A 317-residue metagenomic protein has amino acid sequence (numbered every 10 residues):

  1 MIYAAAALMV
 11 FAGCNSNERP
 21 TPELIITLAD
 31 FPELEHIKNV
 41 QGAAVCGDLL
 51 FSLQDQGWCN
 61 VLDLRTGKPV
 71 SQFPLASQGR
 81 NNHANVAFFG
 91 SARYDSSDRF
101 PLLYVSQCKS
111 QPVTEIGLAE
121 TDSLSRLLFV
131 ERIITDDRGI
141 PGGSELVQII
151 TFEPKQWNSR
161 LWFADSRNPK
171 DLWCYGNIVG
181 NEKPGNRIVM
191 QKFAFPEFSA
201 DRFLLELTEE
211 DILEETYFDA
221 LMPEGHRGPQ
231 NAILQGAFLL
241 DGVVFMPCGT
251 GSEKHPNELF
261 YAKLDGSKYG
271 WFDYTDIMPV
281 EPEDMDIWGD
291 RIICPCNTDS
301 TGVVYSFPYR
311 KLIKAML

Functional and structural regions predicted by a protein language model:
I25-L34, F73-N85, V130-N158, E197-Q230 (+1 more regions): Surface-exposed loop and turn segments in beta-propeller and other repeat-based domains that flank or scaffold
L28-G57, Q235, F245: Beta-strand-rich domains and repeat architectures in extracellular enzymes and scaffolds, especially beta-propellers
H36-C46, H83-L102, E153-C174, Q230-L240 (+1 more regions): Structural signature of eukaryotic scaffold interfaces centered on beta-propeller domains
C46-R80, S252-P256: Beta-propeller domains
G57-V61, Q111-R132, D171, G180-F195 (+2 more regions): Structural motif
G67-Q111: Blade-loop segments of beta-propeller domains
E215-L264: Loop/turn-rich, solvent-exposed surfaces of beta-rich toroidal or solenoidal domains
K268-G289: Conserved blade-ending motifs and adjacent loop-strand segments that build the rim/top face of beta-propeller domains
